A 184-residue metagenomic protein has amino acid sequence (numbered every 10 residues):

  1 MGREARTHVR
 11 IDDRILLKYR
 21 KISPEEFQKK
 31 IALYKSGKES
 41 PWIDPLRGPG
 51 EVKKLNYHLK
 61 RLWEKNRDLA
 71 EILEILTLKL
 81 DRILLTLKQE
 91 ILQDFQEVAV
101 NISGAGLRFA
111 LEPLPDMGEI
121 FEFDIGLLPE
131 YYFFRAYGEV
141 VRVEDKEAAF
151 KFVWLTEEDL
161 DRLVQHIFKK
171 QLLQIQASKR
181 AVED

Functional and structural regions predicted by a protein language model:
M1-D184: Structured alpha-helical
